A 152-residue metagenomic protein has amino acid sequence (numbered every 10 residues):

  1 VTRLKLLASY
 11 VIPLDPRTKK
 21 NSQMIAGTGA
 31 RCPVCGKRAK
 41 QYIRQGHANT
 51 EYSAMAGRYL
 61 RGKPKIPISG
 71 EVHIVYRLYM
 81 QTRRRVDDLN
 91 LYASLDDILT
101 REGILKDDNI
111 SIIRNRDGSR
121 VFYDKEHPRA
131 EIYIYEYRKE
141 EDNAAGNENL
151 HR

Functional and structural regions predicted by a protein language model:
T2-R152: Acidic, proline/glycine-enriched N-terminal capping motif
